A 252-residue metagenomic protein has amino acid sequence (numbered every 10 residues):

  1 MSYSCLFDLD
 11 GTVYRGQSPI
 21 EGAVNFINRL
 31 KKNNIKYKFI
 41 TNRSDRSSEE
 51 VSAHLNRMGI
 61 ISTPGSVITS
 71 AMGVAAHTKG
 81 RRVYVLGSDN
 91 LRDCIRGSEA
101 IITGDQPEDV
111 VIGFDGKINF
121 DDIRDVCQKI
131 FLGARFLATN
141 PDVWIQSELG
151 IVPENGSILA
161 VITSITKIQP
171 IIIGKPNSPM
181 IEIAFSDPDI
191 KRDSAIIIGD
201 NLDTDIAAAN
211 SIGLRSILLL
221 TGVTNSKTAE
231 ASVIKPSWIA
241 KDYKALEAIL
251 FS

Functional and structural regions predicted by a protein language model:
S2-L9, Y14-N25, R29-I35, S44-S252: Asp-based, Mg2+/Mn2+-dependent phosphohydrolase catalytic module
